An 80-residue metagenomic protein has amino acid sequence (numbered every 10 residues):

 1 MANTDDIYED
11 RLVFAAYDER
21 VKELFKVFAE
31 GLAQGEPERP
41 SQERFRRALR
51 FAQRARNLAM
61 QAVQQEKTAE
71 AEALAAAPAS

Functional and structural regions predicted by a protein language model:
A2-S80: Soluble, non-transmembrane alpha-helical interaction regions
